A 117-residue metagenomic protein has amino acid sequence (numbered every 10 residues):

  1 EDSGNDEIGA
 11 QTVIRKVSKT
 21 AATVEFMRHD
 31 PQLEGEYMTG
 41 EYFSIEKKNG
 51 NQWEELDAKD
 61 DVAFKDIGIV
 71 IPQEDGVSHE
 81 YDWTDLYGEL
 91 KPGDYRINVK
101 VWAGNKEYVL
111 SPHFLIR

Functional and structural regions predicted by a protein language model:
E1-D61, K65, I71-P72, K100-R117: Primarily secretory-pathway and cell-envelope proteins
T20, D75, G93-D94: Surface-exposed loop/turn positions
D61-G88: Intrinsically disordered, low-complexity Pro/Gly/Ser/Thr-rich segments with frequent PxxP/GP/PP motifs and embedded
T84-D85, K91-P92, L110: Alpha-helix boundary/interfacial micro-motifs
L90-V99: A short tyrosine-centered beta-strand micro-motif
